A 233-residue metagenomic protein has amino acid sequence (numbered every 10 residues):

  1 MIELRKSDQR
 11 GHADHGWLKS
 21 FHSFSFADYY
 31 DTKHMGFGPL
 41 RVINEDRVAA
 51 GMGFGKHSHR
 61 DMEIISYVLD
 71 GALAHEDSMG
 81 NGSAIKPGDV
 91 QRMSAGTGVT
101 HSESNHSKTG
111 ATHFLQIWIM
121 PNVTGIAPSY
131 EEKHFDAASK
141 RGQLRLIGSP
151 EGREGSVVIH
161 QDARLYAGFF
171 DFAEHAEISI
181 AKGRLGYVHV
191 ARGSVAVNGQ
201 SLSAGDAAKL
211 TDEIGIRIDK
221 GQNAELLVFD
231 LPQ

Functional and structural regions predicted by a protein language model:
M1-Q233: Jelly-roll (double-stranded beta-helix
